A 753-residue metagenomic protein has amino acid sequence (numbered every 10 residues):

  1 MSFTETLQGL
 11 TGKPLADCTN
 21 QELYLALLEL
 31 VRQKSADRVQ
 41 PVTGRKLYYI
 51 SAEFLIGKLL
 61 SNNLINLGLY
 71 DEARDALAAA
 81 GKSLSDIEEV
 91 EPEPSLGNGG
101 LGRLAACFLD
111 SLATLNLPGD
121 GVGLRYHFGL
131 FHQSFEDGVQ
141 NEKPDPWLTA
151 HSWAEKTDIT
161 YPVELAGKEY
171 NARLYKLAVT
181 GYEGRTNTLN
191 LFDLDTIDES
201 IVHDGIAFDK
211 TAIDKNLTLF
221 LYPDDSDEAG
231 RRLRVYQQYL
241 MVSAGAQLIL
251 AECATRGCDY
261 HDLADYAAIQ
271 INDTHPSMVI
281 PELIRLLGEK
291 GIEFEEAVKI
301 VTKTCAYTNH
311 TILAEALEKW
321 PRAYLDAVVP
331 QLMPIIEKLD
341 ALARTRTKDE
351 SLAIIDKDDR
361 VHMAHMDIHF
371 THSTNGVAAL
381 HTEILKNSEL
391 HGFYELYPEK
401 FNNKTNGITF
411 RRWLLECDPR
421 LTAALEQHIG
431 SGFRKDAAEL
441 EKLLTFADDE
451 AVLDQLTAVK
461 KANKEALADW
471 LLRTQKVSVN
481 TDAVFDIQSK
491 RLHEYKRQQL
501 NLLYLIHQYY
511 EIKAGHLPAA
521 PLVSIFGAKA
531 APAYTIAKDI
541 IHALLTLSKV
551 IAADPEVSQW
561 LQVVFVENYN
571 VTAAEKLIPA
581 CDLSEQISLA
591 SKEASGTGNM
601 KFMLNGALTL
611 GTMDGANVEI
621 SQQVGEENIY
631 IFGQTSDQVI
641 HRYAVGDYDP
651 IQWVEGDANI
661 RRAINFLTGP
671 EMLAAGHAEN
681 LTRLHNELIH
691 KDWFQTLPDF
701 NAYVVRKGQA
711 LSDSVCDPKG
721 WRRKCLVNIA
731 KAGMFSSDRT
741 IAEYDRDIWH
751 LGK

Functional and structural regions predicted by a protein language model:
M1-K753: A conserved ligand/cofactor-binding region detector
